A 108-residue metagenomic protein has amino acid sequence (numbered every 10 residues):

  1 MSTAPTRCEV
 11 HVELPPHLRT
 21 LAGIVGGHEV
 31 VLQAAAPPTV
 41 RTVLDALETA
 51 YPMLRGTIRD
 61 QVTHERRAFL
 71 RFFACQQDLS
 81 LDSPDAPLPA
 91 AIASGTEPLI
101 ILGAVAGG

Functional and structural regions predicted by a protein language model:
M1-G107: Ubiquitin-like/PB1-type beta-grasp interaction modules and other compact soluble beta-rich domains
